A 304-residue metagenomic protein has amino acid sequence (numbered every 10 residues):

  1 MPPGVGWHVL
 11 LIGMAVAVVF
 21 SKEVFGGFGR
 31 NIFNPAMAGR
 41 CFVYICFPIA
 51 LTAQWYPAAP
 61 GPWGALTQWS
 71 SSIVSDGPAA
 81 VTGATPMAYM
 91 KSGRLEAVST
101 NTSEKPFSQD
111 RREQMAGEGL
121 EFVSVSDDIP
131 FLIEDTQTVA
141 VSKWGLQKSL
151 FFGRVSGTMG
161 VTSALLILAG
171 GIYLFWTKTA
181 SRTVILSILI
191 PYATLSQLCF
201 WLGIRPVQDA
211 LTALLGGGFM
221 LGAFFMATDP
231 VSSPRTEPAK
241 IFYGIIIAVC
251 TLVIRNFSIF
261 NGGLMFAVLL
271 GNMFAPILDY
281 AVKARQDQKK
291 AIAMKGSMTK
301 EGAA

Functional and structural regions predicted by a protein language model:
P2-L11, G26-F33, I49-P60, W201: Transmembrane alpha-helix boundary signature
G4-G13, L150-A164, V207-F219: Structural signature of hydrophobic alpha-helical transmembrane segments
V9-G13, A17, S21, G39 (+14 more regions): Alpha-helical transmembrane segments in multi-pass membrane proteins
L10-I12, R30-C41, R182-I190, A213-G216 (+1 more regions): Cytoplasmic-side transmembrane-helix entry/capping segments in multi-pass membrane proteins
V18-R30, A169-K178, F224-S233: C-terminal ends of transmembrane helices
I32-A36, A210-G218, K240, S258-G271: Loop-to-transmembrane alpha-helix initiation sites
P35-S163: Long hydrophobic alpha-helical segments that form multi-pass transmembrane helix bundles in integral membrane proteins
I254-A304: Cytosolic-side transmembrane-helix boundaries in multi-pass membrane proteins
